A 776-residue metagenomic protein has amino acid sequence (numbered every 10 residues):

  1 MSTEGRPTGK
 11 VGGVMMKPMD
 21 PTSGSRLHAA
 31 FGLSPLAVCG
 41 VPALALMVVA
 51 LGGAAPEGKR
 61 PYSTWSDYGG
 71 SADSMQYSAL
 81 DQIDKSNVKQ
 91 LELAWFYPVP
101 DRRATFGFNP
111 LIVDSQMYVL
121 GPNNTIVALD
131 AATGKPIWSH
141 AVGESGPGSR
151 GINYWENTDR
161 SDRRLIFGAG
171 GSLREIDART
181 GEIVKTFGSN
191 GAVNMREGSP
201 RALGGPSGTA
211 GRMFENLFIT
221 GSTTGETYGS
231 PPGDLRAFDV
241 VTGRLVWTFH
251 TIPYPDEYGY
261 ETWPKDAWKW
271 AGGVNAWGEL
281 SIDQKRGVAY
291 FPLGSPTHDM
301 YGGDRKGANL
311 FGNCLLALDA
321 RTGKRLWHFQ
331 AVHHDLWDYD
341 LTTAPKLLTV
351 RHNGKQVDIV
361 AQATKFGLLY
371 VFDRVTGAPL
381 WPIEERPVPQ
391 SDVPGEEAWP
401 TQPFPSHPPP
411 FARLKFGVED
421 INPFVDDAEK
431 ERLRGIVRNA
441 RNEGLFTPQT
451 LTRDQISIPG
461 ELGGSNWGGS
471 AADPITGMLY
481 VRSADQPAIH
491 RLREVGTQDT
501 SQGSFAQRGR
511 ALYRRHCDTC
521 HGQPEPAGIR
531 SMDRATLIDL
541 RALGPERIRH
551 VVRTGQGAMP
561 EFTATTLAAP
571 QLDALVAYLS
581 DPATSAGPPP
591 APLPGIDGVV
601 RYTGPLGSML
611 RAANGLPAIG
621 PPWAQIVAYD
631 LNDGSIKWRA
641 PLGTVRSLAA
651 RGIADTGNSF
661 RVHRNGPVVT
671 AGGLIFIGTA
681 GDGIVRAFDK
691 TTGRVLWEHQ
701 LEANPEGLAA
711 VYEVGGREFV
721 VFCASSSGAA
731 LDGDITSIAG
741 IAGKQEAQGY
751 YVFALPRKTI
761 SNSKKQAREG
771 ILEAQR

Functional and structural regions predicted by a protein language model:
M1-P35: N-terminal secretory signal peptides that target proteins for export/translocation
G32-A50: Bacterial N-terminal signal peptides
G53-Q82, W399-P410, V418-K430, P589-Y602 (+1 more regions): N-terminal pre-domain segments of enzymes
P56-R102, N109-I112, V627: Mature N-terminal segment immediately following signal peptide/propeptide cleavage in secreted/periplasmic
Y62-G69, A104-N123, G146-S172, L203-T227 (+8 more regions): Repeat-blade elements of multi-bladed beta-propeller folds
S71, E419-F424, E429-R438, P448-T450 (+4 more regions): Periplasmic c-type cytochrome electron-transfer domains
S86-P100, I126-G146, D159, L173-A202 (+12 more regions): Extracytoplasmic/lumenal domain signature
P206, V288, T500-Q507, A511-R514 (+4 more regions): Extracytoplasmic electron-transfer domains, predominantly the class I c-type cytochrome c fold
